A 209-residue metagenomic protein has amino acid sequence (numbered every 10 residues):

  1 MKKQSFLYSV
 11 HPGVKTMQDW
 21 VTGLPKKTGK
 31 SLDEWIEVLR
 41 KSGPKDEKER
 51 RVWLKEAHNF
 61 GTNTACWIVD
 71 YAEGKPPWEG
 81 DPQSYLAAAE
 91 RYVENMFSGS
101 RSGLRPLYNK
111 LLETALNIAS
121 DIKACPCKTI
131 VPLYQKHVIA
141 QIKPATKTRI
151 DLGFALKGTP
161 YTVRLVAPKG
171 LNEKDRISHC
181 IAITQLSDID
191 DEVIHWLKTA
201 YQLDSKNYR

Functional and structural regions predicted by a protein language model:
M1-R209: Charge-dense, helix-prone N-terminal extensions
